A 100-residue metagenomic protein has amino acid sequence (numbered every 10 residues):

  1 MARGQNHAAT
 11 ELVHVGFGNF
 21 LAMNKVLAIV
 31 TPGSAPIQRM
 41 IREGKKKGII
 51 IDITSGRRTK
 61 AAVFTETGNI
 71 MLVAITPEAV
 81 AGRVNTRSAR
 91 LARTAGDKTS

Functional and structural regions predicted by a protein language model:
M1-A9: Plant-biased recognition of short, low-complexity, intrinsically disordered N-terminal tails
A9-F20: Short aromatic-glycine motifs in intrinsically disordered, low-complexity regions
M23-T31: Phosphoinositide-dependent membrane-docking surfaces
N24-K25, E43, K47, N69: Hydrophobic alpha-helical segments that drive targeting, anchoring, or assembly
P36-D52: Compact, glycine-rich, soluble single-domain proteins
D52-E66: Short, structured protein-protein interaction patches enriched in aromatics and acidic/basic residues, typified by
A62-T99: C-terminal structural segments of small proteins and small subunits
